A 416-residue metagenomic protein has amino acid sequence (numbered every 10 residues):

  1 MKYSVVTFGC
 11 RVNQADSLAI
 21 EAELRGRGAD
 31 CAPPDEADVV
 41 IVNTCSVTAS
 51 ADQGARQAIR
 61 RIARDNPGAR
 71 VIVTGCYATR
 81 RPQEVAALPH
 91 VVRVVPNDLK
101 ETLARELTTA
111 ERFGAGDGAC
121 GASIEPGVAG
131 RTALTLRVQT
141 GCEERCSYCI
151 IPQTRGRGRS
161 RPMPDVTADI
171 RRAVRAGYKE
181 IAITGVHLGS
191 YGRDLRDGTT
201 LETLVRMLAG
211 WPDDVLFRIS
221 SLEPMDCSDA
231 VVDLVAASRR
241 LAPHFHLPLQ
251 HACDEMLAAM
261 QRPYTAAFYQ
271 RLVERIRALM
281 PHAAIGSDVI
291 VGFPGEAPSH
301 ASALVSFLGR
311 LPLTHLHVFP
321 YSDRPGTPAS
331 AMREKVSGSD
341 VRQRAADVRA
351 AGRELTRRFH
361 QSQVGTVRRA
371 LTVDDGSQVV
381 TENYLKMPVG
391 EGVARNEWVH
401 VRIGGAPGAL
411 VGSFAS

Functional and structural regions predicted by a protein language model:
M1-Y191, R206, A230, F245 (+5 more regions): Proteins enriched for Cys/Gly/acidic motifs involved in redox and nucleic-acid/cofactor modification
T7, G185, S221, L249 (+5 more regions): Active-site proximal loops enriched in glycine and acidic residues that flank catalytic Cys/His/Asp and coordinate
I41, C76, L103, I183 (+7 more regions): Residue-level signal for inorganic ion chemistry
S46, R155-G156, D194-G198, A258-Y264 (+1 more regions): Short glycine-enriched, charge-decorated loop/helix-capping segments at active-site entrances that position
V71-I72, R80, R175-S299: Conserved SAM/AdoMet-binding glycine-rich loop
E101, E144, G189, D254-E255 (+2 more regions): Glycine-centered loop/turn positions within well-structured domains that cap or flank conserved ligand/cofactor-binding
E296, P312-L313: Contiguous mid-protein beta-loop-alpha structural module that forms a pocket-lining wall or clamp of enzyme active
A331-S416: Terminal RNA-binding accessory module
